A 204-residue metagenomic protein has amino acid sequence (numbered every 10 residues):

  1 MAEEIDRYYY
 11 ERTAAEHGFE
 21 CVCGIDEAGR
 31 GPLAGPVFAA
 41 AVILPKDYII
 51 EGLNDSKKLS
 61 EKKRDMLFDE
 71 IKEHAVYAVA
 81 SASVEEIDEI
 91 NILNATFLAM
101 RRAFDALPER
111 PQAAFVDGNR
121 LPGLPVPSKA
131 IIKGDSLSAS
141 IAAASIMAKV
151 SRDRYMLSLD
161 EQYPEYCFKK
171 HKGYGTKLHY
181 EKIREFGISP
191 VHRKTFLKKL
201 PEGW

Functional and structural regions predicted by a protein language model:
M1-W204: RNase H-like, Mg2+-dependent phosphodiesterase core, and more generally RNA phosphate-backbone-engaging helix-loop
